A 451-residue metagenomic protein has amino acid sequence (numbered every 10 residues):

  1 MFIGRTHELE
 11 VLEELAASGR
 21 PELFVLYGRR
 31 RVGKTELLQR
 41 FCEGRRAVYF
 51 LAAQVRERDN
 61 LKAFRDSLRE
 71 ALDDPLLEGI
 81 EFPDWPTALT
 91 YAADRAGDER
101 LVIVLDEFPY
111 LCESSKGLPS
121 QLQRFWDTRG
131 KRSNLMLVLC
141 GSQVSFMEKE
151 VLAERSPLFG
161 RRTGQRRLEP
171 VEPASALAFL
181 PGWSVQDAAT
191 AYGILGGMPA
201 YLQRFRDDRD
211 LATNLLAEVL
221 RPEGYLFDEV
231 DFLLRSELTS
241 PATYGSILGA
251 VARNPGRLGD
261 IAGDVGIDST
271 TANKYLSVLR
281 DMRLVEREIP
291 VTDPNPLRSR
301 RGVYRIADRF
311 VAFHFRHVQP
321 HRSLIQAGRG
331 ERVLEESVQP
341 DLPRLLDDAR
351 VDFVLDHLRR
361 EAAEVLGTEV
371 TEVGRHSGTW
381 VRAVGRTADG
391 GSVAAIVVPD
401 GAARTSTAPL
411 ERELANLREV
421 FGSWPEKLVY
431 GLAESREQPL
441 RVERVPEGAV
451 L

Functional and structural regions predicted by a protein language model:
M1-E331: Phosphate-binding site recognition
R298, G302-L451: A cross-kingdom feature that marks ATP-driven nucleic-acid transaction machinery
